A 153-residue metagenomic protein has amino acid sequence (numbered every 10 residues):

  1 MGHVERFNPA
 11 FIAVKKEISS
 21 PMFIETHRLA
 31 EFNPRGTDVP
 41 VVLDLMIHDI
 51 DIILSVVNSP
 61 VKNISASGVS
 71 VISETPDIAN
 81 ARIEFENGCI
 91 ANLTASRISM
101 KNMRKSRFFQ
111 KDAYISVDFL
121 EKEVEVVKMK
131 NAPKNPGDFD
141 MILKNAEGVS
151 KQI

Functional and structural regions predicted by a protein language model:
M1-G36: A contiguous active-site-proximal alpha/beta segment in oxidoreductase catalytic domains
V4, D112-I153: C-terminal glycine/acidic-rich active-site capping loop/insertion
F7, E31-F32, I72, E123 (+1 more regions): Surface-exposed, flexible loop/turn segments at secondary-structure boundaries
F7, F11, M46-I50, V117: A structural signal for well-ordered alpha-helical scaffolds and beta->alpha junctions
K16-S20, V41-D44, R82: Short, hinge-like loop/turn segments at secondary-structure boundaries
T37-L43, K151-I153: A short glycine-threonine-serine/GTX helix/turn-capping micro-motif
V41, M46-H48, E74: Hydrophobic transmembrane-helix microenvironments that flank and shape a buried ionizable site
I50-V127: Contiguous beta-strand/loop segments that form the cofactor/metal-binding neighborhood of enzyme cores
